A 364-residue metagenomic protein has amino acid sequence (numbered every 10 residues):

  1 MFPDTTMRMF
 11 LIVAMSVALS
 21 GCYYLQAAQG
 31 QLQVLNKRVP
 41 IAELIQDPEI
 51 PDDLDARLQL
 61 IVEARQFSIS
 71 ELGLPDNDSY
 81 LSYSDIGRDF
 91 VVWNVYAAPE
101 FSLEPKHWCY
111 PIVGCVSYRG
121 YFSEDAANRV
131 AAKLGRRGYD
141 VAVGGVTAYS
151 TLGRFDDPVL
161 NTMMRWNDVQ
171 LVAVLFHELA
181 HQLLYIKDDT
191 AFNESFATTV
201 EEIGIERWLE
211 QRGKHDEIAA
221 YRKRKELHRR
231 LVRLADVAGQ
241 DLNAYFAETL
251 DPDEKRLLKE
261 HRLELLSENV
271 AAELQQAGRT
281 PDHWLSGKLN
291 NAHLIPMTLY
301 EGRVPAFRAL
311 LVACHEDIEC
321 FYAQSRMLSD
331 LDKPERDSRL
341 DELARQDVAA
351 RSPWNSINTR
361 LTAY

Functional and structural regions predicted by a protein language model:
F2-L11: Bacterial N-terminal signal peptides that target proteins for export
S20-G21: C-terminal motif of bacterial Sec signal peptides marking the signal peptidase cleavage site
A27-D55: Post-signal peptide N-terminal segment of mature Sec-exported envelope proteins
V34, D47, L54-I61, G120-A127 (+7 more regions): Solvent-exposed, acidic/flexible segments
Q46-I50, Q59-G73, A180-L184, E201-G213 (+6 more regions): Sec-exported extracytoplasmic/periplasmic mature domains
L54-D55, Q59, A64-R65, P75-N94 (+6 more regions): A well-structured
A64-H228, Q240: Acidic/His-rich structured neighborhood in mature extracellular/periplasmic domains
D236-Y364: Pan-zinc metallopeptidase signature
